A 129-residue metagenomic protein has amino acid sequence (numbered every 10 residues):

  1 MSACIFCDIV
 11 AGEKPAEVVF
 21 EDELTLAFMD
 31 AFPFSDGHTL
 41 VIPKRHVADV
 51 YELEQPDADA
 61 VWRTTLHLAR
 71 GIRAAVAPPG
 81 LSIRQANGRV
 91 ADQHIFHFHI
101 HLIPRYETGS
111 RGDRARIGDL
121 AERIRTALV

Functional and structural regions predicted by a protein language model:
M1-V129: HIT superfamily nucleotide-processing domains
